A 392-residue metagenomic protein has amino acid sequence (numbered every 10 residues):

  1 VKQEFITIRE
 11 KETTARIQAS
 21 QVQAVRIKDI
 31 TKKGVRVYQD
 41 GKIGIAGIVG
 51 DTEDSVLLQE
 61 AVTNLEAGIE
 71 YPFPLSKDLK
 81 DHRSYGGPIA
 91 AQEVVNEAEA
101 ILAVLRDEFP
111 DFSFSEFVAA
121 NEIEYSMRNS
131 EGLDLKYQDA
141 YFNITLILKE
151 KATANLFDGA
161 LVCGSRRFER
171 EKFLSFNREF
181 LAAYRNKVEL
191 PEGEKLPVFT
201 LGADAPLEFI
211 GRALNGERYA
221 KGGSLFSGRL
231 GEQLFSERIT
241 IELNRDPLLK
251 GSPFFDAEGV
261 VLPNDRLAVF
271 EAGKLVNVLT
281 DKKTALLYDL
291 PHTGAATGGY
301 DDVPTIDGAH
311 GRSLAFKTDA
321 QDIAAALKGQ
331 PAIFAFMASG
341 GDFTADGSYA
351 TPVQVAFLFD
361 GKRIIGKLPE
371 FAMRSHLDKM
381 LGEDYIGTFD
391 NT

Functional and structural regions predicted by a protein language model:
V1-F255, P263, E271-K274, R363: Active-site bordering "gate/hinge" segments that shape substrate access to catalytic or cofactor-binding pockets
L230-T392: Dual-mode signal for accessory low-complexity, basic/Gly-rich regions
